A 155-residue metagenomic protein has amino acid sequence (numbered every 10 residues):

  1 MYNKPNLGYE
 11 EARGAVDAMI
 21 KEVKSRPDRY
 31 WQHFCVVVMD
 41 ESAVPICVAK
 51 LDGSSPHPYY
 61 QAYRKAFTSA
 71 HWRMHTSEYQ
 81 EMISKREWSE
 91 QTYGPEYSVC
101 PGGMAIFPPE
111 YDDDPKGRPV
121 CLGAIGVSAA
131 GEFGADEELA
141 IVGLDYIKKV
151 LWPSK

Functional and structural regions predicted by a protein language model:
M1-K155: Flexible, solvent-exposed loop/hinge segments and secondary-structure transition points
